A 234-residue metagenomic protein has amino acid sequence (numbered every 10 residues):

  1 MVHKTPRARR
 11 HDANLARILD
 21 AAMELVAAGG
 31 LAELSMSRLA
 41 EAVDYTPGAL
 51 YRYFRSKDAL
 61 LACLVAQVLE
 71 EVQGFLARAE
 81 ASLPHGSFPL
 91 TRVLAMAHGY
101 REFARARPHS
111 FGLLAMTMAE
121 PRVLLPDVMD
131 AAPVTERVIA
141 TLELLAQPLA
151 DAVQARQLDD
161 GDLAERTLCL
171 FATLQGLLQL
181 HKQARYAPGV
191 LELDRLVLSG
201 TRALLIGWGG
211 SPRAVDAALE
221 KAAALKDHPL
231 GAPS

Functional and structural regions predicted by a protein language model:
V2, I139-E143, Q147-A155, Q179-Q183 (+1 more regions): C-terminal peripheral helix-coil segments that are non-catalytic and often amphipathic
H11-A22, L39, L64-V72, L76 (+1 more regions): Generic hydrophobic, amphipathic alpha-helix propensity
L15, M36, D58, A62 (+9 more regions): Short, structured helix-loop boundary elements
R17, L25-A59, C63: Helix-turn-helix
L76-A77, T91, L113-A115, R122-Q157 (+2 more regions): Amphipathic alpha-helical packing segments from all-alpha helical-bundle domains
A77-S110, T167-L170: Hydrophobic alpha-helical connector segments
A106-M129, Q179-Q183, A187: Amphipathic alpha-helical segments used for helix-helix packing
